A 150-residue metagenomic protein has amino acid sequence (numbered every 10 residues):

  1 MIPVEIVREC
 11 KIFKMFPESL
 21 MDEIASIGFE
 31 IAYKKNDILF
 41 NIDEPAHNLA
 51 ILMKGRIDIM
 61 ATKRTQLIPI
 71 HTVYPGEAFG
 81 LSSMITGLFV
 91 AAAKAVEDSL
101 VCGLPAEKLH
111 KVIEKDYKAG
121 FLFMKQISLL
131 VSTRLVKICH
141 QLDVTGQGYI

Functional and structural regions predicted by a protein language model:
M1-I150: Cytosolic regulatory regions built on CNB/CRP/Popeye-like sensor folds
